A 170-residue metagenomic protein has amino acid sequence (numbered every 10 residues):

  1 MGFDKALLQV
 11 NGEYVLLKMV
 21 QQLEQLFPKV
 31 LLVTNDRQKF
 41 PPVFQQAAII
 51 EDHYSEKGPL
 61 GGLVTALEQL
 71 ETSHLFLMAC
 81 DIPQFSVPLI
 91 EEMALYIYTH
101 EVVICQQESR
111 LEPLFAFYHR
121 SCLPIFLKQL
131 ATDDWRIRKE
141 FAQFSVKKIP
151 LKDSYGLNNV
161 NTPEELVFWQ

Functional and structural regions predicted by a protein language model:
M1-D134, K139-N158, P163-E164: Nucleotide and nucleotide-moiety/phosphate-recognizing core
